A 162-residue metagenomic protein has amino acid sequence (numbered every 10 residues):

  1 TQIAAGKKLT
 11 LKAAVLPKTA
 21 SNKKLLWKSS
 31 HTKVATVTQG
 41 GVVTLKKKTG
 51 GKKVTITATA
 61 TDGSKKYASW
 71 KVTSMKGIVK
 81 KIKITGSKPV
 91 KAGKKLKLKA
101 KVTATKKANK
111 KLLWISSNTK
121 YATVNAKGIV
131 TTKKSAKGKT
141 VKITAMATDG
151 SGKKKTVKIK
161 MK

Functional and structural regions predicted by a protein language model:
T1-K162: Extracytoplasmic soluble-region selector
